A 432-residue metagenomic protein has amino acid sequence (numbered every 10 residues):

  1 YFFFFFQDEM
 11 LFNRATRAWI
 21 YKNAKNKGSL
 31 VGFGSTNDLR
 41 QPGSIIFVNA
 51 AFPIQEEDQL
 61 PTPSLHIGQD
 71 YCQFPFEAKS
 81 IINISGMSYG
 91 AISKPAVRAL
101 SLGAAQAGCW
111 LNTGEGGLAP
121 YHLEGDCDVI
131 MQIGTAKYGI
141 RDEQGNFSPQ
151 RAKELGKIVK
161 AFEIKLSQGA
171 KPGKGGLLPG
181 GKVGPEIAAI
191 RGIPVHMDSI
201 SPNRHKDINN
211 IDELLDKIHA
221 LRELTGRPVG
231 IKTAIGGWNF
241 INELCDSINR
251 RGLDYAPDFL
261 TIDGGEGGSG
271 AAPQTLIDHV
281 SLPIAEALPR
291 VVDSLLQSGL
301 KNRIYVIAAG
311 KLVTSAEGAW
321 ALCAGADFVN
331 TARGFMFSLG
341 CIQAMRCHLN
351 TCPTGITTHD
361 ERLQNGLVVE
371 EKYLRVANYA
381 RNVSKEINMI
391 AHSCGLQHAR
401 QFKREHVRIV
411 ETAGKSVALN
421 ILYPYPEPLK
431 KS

Functional and structural regions predicted by a protein language model:
Y1-A50, H279, R290-R303, V313-S432: Alpha/beta catalytic cores of nucleotide-metabolism and tRNA/nucleoside-modifying enzymes
Y1-I82, G86-A105, C109-W110, G116-D126 (+3 more regions): Conserved, well-structured core domains of diverse proteins
S80-I82, A107-C109, D126-V129, I158-F162 (+4 more regions): Short, well-ordered coil/turn segments that N-cap beta-strands
S85, A104, G114, Q132-G134 (+5 more regions): A cross-family glycoside hydrolase active-site/sugar-binding cleft signature
R98, A107, K157-V159, P185-D207 (+1 more regions): Internal alpha/beta core interface subdomains
M131, K137-G139, G180-I208, G270-A285 (+1 more regions): Glycine-rich tight-turn/loop motif centered on a GG-T
G156-G192, Q343-R362, A380, I387-I390: Mobile "lid/hinge" segments at catalytic clefts and subdomain interfaces of large enzymes
I200-Q364: Glycine-rich phosphate/ribose-binding loops and adjacent secondary-structure elements that form binding surfaces
